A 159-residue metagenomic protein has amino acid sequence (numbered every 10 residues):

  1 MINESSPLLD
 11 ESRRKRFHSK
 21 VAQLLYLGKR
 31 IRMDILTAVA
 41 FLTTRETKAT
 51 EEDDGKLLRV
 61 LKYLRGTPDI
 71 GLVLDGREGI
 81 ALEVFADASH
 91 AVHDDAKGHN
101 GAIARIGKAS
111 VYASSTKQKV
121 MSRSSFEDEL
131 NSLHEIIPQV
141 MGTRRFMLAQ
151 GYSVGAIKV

Functional and structural regions predicted by a protein language model:
M1-V159: Divalent metal-binding acidic/histidine catalytic loops
